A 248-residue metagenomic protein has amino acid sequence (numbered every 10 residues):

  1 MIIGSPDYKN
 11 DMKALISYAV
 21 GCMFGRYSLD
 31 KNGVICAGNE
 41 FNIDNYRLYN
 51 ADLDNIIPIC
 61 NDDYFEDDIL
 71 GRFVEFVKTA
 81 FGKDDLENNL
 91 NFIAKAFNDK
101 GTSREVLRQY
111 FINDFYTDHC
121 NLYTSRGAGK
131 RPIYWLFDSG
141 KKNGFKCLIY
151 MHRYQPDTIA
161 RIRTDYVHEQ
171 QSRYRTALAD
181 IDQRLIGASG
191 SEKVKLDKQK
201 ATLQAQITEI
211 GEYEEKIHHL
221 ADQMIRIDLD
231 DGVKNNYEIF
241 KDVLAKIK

Functional and structural regions predicted by a protein language model:
I2-K248: Terminal accessory regions of large proteins
